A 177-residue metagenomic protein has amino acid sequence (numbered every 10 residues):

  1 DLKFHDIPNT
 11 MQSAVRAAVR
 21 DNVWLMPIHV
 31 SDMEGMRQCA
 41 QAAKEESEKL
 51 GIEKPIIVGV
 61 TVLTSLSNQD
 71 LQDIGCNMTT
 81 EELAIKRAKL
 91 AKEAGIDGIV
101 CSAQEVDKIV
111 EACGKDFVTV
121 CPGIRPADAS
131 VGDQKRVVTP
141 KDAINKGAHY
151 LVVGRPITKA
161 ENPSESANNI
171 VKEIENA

Functional and structural regions predicted by a protein language model:
D1, I28, V60, V120-P122 (+1 more regions): Generic beta-sheet signal
K3, M26, A91, I109 (+3 more regions): Conserved, mostly hydrophobic/aromatic
H5-P8, V19, W24, T119 (+4 more regions): Long, hydrophilic "mature protein body" segments
D6-D97, S102-E105, A112-D116, R125-A129: Conserved anion-binding
E34, K86, V138, E161-N162: An amphipathic alpha-helix/helix-turn recognition signal
M36-E46, I144, I157-A177: C-terminal helical cap(s) of enzyme catalytic domains, especially alpha/beta-barrels
T80, G132, R155: Generic anion/oxyanion-binding catalytic loop in active/binding sites
C101-V152: A C-terminal functional module that forms or caps the active site or interfaces directly with catalytic machinery
